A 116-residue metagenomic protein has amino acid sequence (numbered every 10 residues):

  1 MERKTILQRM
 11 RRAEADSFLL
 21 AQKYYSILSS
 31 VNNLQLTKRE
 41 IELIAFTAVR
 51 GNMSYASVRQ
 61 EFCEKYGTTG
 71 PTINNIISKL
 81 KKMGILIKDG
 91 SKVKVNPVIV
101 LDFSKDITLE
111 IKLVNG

Functional and structural regions predicted by a protein language model:
M1-D16: General nucleic-acid-binding
E14-F46: Short alpha-helical segments that sit at the start of domains
Q35-T37, A56-S57, N74-N75, P97-I99: Short glycine/proline-centered loop/turn elements that form peptide/ligand docking sites
T47-G51: Short helix-to-turn junction characteristic of helix-turn-helix DNA-binding domains, especially the helix
N52-K65: Short acidic, hydrophobic short linear motifs in intrinsically disordered regions
G67-K82: Short amphipathic alpha-helical interaction segments
K81-V93: A short, conserved structural fragment
V100-G116: Short, amphipathic alpha-helical interaction segments positioned at domain boundaries
